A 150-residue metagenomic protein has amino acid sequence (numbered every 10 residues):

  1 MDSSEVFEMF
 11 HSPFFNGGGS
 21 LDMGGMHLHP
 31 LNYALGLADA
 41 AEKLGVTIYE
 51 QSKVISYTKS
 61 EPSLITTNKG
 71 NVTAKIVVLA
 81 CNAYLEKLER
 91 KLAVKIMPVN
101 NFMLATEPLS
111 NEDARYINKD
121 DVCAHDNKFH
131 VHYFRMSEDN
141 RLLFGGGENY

Functional and structural regions predicted by a protein language model:
M1-S4: Dinucleotide-binding Rossmann-like beta1-alpha1 core, especially the glycine-rich loop that anchors the ADP
F7-F14: Flexible hinge/switch segments at interdomain interfaces of large molecular machines
F14, G19-I76: Helical element adjacent to the flavin cofactor pocket in flavoenzyme catalytic cores
V54-T58, P62-S63, N71-Y150: Active-site substrate-recognition segment that forms the wall of the catalytic cavity or substrate channel
